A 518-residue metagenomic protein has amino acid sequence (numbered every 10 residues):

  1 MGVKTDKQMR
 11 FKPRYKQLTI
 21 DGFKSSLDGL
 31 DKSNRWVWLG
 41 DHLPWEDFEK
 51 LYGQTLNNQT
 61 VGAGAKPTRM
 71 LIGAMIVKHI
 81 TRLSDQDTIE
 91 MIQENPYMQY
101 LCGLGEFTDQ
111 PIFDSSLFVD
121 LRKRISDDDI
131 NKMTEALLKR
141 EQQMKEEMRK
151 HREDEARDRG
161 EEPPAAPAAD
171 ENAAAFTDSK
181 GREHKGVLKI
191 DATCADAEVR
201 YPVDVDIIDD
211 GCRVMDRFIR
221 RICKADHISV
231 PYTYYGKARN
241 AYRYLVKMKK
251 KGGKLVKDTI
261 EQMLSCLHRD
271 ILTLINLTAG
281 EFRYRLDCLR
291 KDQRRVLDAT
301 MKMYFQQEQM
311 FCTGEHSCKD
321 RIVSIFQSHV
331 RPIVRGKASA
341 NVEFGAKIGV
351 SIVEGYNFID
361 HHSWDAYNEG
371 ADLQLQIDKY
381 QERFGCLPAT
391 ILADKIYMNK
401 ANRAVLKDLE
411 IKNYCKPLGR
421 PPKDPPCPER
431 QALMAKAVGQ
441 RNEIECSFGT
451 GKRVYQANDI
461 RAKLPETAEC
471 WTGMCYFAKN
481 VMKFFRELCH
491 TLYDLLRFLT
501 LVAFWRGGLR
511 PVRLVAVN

Functional and structural regions predicted by a protein language model:
M1-P44, D158-A168, H490-N518: Charged, often Cys/His-bearing segments associated with DNA-binding zinc-finger transcription factors
S33-I76, I80, P426: Basic, short loop/linker segments at the boundary and entry of helix-turn-helix/winged-helix-like folds
N34, A74, T88, I92 (+10 more regions): Short, conserved catalytic/metal-binding motifs centered on acidic residues
G62-K66, P96, L392-K400, G419-R420: Acidic, metal-coordinating catalytic cores used for nucleic-acid/nucleotide bond scission and strand-transfer chemistry
V77, C223, L373-T390: Short, basic/hydrophobic alpha-helical segments
G105, D109-Q327: Active-site- or DNA-interface-adjacent structural scaffold in DNA-acting proteins
Q293-A299, Y304-F311, A432-N518: Basic, amphipathic alpha-helical segments enriched in Lys/Arg and hydrophobic/aromatic residues
K337-R383: Electropositive, glycine- and tryptophan-enriched low-complexity nucleic-acid-binding patches
